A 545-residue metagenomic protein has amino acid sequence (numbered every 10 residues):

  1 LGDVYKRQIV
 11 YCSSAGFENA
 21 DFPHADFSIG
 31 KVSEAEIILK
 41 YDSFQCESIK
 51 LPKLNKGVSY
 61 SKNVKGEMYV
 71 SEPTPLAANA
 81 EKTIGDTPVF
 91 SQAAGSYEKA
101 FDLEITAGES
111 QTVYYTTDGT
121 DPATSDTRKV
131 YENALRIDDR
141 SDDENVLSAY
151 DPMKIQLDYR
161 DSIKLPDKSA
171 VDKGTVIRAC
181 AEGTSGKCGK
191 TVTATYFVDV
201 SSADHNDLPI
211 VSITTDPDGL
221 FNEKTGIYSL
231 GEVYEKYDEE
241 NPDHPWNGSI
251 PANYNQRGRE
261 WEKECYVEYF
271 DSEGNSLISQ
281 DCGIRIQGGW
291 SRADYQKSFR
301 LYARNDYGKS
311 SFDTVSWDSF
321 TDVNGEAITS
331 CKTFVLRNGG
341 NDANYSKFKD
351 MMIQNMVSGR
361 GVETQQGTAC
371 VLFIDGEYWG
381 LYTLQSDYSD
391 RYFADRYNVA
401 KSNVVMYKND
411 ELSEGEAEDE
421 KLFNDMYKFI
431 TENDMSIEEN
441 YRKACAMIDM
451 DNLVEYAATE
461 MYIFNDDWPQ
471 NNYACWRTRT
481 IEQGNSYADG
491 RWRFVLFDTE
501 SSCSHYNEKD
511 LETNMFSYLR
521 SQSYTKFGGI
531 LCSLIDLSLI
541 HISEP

Functional and structural regions predicted by a protein language model:
L1-Y5, H541-P545: Short, small-residue-biased leader/transition segments that mark boundaries at the very start of proteins
D3, I9-C12, F44-R257, W261-E264 (+2 more regions): Short, compositionally stereotyped local motifs that mark structural "simplifiers"
I9-S43: Secretome/extracellular-domain signature
Y237-E418: Conserved ATP-binding subdomain of kinase catalytic cores across diverse folds
T314-T333, N338-N341, E377, T383-N465 (+3 more regions): ATP-dependent phospho-/nucleotidyl transfer catalytic cores
C331-K332, V362-T364, M450, D489-W492 (+1 more regions): Loop/turn elements at helix/coil->beta-strand transitions in domains of secreted/extracellular proteins
V371, Q470-T480: Catalytic-loop signature of eukaryotic-like protein kinases
I481-L539, S543: C-terminal catalytic region of ATP-dependent kinase domains
